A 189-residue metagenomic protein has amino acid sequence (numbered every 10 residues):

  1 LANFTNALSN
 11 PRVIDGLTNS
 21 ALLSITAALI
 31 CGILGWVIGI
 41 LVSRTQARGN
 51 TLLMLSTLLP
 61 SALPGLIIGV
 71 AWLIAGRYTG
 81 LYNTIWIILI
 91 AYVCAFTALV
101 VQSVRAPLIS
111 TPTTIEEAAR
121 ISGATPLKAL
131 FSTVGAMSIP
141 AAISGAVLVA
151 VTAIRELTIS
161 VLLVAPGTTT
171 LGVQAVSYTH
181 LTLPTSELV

Functional and structural regions predicted by a protein language model:
L1-L29, Y178: Periplasmic/extracellular loop-to-transmembrane helix junction in inner-membrane transport proteins
L1-P11, A75, I159-P166: Short membrane-interfacial helix/loop motifs at transmembrane-helix boundaries
T26-T57, T113-I115, P126-T133: Transmembrane-helix boundary motif in ABC transporter permease subunits
I33-V37, V70, N83, I87 (+2 more regions): Membrane-embedded alpha-helices of multi-pass transport/permease systems
T45, G49-L52, L66-T97, L127 (+1 more regions): Membrane-interfacial helix termini and adjacent extracytoplasmic/periplasmic loops of multi-pass transporters
L59, L63, C94, V101-V104 (+2 more regions): Transmembrane alpha-helices
A119, T179-T185: Conserved small/polar residues in nucleotide/adenosyl-binding loops
L157-L181: Glycine-rich helix-loop "coupling/hinge" segments at transmembrane-helix boundaries in multipass transporters
